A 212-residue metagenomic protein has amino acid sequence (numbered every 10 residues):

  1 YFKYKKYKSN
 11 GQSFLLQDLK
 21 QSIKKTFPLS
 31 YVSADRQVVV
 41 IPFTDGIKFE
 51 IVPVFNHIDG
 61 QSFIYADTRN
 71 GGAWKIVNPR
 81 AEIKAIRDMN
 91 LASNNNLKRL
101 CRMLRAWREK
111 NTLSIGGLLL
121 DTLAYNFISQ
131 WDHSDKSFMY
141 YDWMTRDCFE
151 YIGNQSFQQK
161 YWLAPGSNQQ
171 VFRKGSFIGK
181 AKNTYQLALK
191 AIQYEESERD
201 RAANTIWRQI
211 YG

Functional and structural regions predicted by a protein language model:
Y1-G11, L15: Long, hydrophobic/aromatic-enriched structural stretches that serve as scaffold segments
K8-S9, N90, N111: Second-shell loop/turn segments in exported
Q12-S62: Conserved catalytic core of two-metal-ion nucleotidyltransferases
F14, R36, G46, G60 (+3 more regions): Short, well-structured alpha-helical interface segments that form or flank functional binding sites
F14-Q17, Y65-G71, Y140: Short intrinsically disordered coil segments
H57, Q61-N90: Aromatic/basic-lined ligand-recognition segments that form π-stacking hydrophobic pockets flanked by Lys/Arg to engage
N96-G212: Conserved nucleotidyltransferase catalytic core and NTase-mimicking acidic/glycine-rich helix/loop elements in nucleic
